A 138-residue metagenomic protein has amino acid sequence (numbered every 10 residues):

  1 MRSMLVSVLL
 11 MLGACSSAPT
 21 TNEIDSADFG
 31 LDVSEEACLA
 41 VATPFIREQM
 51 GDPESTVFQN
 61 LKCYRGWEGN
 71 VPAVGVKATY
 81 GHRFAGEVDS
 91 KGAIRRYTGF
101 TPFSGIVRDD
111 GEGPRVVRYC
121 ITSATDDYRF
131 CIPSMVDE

Functional and structural regions predicted by a protein language model:
M1-V8: Sec-dependent signal peptide recognition, specifically the positively charged N-region followed immediately by
M11-A14: C-terminal motif of bacterial Sec signal peptides marking the signal peptidase cleavage site
S16-E138: Cystatin/cathelin-like cysteine-protease inhibitor module
